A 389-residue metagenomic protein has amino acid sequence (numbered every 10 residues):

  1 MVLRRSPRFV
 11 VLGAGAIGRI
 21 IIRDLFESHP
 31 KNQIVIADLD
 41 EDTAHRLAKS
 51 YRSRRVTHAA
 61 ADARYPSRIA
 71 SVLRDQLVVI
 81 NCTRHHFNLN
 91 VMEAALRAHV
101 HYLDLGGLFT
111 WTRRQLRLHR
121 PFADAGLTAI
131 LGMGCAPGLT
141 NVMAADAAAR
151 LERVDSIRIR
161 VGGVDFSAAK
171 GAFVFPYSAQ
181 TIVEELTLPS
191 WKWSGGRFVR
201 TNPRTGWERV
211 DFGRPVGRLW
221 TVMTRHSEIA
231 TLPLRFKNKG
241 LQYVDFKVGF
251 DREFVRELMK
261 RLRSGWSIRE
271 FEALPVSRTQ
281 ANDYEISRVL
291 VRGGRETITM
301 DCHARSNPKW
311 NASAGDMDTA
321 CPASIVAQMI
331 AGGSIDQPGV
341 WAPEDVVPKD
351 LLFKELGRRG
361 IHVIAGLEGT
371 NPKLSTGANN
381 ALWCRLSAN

Functional and structural regions predicted by a protein language model:
F9-G13: Conserved N-terminal Rossmann-fold NAD(P)-binding element of oxidoreductases
G18-R19: N-terminal Rossmann-fold NAD(P) dinucleotide-binding loop
Q33-V35: Short beta-strand element of Class I
L39-T43, F109: Helix N-cap at the beta1-alpha1 junction of Rossmann-like dinucleotide-binding domains, i.e., the first residues
Y51-Y65: Rossmann-fold cofactor-recognition segment
A61-V78, F87: Conserved Rossmann-fold cofactor-binding substructure of NAD(P)-dependent oxidoreductases
L105-A129: Rossmann-fold NAD(P)-binding glycine/threonine-rich loop
R150-N389: C-terminal catalytic/substrate-binding lobe primarily of soluble NAD(P)-dependent oxidoreductases
